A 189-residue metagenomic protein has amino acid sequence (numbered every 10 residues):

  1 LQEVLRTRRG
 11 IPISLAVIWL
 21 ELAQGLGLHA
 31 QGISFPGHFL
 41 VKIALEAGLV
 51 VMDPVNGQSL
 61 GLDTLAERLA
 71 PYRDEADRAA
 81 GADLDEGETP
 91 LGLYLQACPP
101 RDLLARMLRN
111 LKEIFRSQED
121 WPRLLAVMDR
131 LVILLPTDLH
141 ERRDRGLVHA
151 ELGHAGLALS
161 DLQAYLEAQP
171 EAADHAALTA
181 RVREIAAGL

Functional and structural regions predicted by a protein language model:
L1-L189: A structural boundary/capping signal
